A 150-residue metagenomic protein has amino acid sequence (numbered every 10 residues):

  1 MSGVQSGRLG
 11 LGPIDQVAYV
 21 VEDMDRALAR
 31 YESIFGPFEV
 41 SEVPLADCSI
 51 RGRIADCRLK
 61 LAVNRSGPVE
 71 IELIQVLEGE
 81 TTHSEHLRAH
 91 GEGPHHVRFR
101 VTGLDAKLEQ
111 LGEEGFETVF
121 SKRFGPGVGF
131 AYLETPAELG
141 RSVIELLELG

Functional and structural regions predicted by a protein language model:
M1-L28, E92-F99, G150: N-terminal beta-strand motif that seeds the catalytic metal site of vicinal oxygen chelate
M1-L9, Y19, L108-G150: Vicinal oxygen chelate
S2-Q5, L9, Q16, E42 (+4 more regions): A generic structural signal for ordered alpha-helices
L9, L28-E32, R53-I54, V63: Short secondary-structure boundary/capping segments within folded domains
V17, E32-P37: N-terminal structural module
D23-D25, E32-I34, S66-V69, L77-T82 (+1 more regions): Vicinal oxygen chelate
E39-H86, G129-G150: Conserved short beta-strand elements that form part of the metal-binding/catalytic scaffold of enzyme active sites
